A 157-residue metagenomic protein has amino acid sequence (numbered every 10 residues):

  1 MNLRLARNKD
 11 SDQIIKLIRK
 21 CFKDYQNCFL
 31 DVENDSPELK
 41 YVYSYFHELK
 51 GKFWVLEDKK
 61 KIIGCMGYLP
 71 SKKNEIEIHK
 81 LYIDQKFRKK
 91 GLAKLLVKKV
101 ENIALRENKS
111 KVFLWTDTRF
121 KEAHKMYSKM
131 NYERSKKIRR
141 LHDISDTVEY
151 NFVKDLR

Functional and structural regions predicted by a protein language model:
M1-L3: Extreme N-terminal starter segment of soluble prokaryotic enzymes
L5-K80, D84-Q85, V97-K99, I103 (+3 more regions): Acetyl-CoA-dependent GNAT
F46, S110-R157: C-terminal "cap" of GNAT-fold acetyltransferases
D84-K90, T118-R119: Active-site acidic-Proline motif in GNAT/NAT acetyltransferases
K90, R106-S110: Short coil/turn segments at alpha/beta junctions that flank glycine-rich nucleotide-binding fingerprints
K94: Residues forming the Rossmann-fold NAD(P)(H) cofactor-binding site
